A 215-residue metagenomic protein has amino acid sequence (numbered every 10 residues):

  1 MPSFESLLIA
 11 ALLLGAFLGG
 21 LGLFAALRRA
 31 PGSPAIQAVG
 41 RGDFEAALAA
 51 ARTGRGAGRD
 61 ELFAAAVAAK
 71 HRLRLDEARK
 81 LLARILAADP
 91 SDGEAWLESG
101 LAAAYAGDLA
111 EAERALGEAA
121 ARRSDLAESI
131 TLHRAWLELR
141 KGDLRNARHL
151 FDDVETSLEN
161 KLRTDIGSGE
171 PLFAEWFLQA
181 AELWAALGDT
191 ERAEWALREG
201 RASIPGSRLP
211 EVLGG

Functional and structural regions predicted by a protein language model:
M1-A49: Long, contiguous interaction/recruitment modules in multidomain scaffold/adaptor proteins
R29, D60, E94, E128-S129 (+2 more regions): Start-of-helix register in tetratricopeptide repeats
R29-K80, R84: Alpha-helical segment of the N-proximal tetratricopeptide repeat
G40, H71, Y105-A106, R140 (+1 more regions): Register position in tetratricopeptide repeats
G56, P90, S124-D125, E159 (+1 more regions): Short coil turns that delineate tetratricopeptide repeat
